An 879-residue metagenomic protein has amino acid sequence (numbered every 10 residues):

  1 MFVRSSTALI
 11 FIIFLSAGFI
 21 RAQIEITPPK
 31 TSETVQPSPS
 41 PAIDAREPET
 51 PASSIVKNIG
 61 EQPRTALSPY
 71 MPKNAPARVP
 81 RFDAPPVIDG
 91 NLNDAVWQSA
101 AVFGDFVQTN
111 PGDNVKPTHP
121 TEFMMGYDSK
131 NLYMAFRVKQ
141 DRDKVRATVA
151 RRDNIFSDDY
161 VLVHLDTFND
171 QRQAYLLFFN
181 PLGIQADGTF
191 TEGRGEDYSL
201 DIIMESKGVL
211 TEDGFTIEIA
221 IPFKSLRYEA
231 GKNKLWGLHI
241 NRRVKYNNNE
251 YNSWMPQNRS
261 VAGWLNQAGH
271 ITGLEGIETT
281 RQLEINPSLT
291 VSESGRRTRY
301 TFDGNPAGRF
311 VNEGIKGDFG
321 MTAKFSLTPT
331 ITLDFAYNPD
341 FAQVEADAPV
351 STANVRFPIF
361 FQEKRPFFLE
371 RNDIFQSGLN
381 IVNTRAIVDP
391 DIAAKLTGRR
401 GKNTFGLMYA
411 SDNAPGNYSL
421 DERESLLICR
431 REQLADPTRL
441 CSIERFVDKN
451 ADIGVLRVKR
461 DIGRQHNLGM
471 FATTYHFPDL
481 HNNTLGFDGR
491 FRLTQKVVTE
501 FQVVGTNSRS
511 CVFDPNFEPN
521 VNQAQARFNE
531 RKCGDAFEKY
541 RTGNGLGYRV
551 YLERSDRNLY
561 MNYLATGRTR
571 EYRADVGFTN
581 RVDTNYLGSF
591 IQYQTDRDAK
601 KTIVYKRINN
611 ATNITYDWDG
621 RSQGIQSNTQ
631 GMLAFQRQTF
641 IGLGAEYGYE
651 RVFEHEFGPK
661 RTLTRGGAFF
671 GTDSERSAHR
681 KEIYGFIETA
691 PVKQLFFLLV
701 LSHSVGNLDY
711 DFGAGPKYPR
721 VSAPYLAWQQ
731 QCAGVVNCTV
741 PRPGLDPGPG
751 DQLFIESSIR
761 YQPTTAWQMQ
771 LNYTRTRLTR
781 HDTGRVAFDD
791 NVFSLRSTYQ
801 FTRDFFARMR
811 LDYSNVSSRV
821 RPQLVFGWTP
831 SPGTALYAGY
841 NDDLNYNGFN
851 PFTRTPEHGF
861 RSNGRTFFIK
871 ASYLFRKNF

Functional and structural regions predicted by a protein language model:
S6-G18: Bacterial N-terminal signal peptides
Q23-D461, G469, D479: Structural preference for beta-rich elements and adjacent junctions enriched in aromatics
T118-P120, D158-Y160, D201-I203, G214 (+12 more regions): Transmembrane beta-barrel architecture of outer-membrane proteins
K130-L132, Q173, F215, K232-W236 (+17 more regions): Outer-envelope beta-barrel architecture signal
N258-E278, N417-T484, F491-R492, L643-Q694 (+3 more regions): Outer-membrane beta-barrel transmembrane domain signature of Gram-negative proteins, especially the mid-to-C-terminal
T280, F302-D318, T322-T328, L333 (+20 more regions): Beta-stranded membrane pore/translocator domains
N312-G314, T332, F341-Q623, N628-Q630 (+1 more regions): Catalytic-domain carbohydrate-binding cleft regions of carbohydrate-active enzymes
G505-R509, F513-F879: Exposed, low-structure sequence patches enriched in small/polar residues
